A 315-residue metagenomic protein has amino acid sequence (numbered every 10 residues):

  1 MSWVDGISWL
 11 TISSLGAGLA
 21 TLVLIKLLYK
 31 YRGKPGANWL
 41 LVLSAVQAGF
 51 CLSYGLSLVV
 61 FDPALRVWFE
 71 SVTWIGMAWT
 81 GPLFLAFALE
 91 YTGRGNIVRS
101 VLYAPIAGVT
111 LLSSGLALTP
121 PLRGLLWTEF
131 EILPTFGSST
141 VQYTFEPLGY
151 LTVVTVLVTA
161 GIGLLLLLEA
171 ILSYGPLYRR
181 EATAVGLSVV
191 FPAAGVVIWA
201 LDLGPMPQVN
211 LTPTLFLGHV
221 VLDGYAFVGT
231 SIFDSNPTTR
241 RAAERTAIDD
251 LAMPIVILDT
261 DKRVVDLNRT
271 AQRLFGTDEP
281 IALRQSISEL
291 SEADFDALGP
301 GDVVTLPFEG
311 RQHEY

Functional and structural regions predicted by a protein language model:
M1-W3, E131-L148: Juxtamembrane membrane-water interface segments that cap and precede transmembrane helices
V4-T21, Y31-L126, P147-L157, Q208-H219: Individual alpha-helical transmembrane segments in multi-pass integral membrane proteins
L10-S14, G18-L28, L41-S44, L52-L56 (+2 more regions): Interfacial "cap-and-anchor" motif at the non-cytosolic start of specific transmembrane alpha-helices
V154-S173: Transmembrane alpha-helical segments in integral membrane proteins
A252-V264: Short acidic/glycine-rich beta-turn/loop cap or linker motifs at sensory/regulatory domain boundaries that couple input
D261-R273: PAS/LOV sensory domain surfaces, especially short acidic/polar patches at coil-to-helix junctions
A271-A282: PAS/PAS-like sensory domain cap-loop motif
S286-Y315: PAS-family sensory/regulatory modules and their coupling/dimerization elements
